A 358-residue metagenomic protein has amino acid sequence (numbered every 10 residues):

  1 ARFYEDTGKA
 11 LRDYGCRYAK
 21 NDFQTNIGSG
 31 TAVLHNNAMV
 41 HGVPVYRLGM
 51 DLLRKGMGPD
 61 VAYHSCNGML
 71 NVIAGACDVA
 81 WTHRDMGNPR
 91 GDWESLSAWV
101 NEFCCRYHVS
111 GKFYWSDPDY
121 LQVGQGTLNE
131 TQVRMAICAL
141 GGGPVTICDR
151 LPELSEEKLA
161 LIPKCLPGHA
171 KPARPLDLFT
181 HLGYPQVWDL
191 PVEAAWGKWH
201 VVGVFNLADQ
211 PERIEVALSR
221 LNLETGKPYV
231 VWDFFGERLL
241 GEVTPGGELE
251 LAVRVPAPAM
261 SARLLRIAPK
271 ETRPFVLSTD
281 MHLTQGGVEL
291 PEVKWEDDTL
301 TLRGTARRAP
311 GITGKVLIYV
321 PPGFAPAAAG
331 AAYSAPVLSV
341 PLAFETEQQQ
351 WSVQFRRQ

Functional and structural regions predicted by a protein language model:
A1-Q125, E130: Aromatic- and carboxylate-enriched substrate-binding clefts and catalytic-loop regions of carbohydrate-active enzymes
Y4, G42-Y46, E130-V133, S155 (+3 more regions): Active-site-proximal structural scaffolding
Y14-G15, K198, K227, A325: Short loop/turn motifs at secondary-structure junctions
N26-G30, L70-G75, L121-V123, E130 (+6 more regions): Flexible loop/turn segments at secondary-structure boundaries
Q132, C138-G141, T146, H181-E224 (+3 more regions): Carbohydrate-binding surface patches
A136-F179, H200-V201, F205, W232-R238 (+1 more regions): Catalytic cores of secreted or luminal carbohydrate-active enzymes
S219-G236, Y319-A332: Solvent-exposed beta-hairpin/edge-strand motifs
L240-Q358: Non-catalytic C-terminal accessory domains or segments of carbohydrate-active enzymes
